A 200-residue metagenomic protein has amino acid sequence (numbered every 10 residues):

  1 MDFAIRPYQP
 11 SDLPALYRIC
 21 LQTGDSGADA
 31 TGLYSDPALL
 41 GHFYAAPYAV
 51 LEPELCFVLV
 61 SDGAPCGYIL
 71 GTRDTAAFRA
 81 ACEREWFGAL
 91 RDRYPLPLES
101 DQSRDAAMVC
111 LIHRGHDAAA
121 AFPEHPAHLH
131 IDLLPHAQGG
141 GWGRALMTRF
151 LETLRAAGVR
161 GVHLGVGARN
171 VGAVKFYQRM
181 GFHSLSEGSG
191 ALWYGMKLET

Functional and structural regions predicted by a protein language model:
M1-S11, T200: Conserved N-terminal entry element of GNAT/NAT acetyltransferase domains
D25-Y44, A80-P95: Conserved GNAT-fold acetyl-CoA-binding loop/helix
Y34-C56, D62: Active-site rim helix/loop that mediates acceptor-substrate recognition in acyltransferases
V58, A64-R73: Conserved beta-strand in the GNAT
T75-H130: Conserved acyl-donor/pantetheine-binding loop and adjacent beta-alpha core of acyl/acetyltransferases and related
A76, H163-G165, Q178-M196: Conserved catalytic-core motifs of GNAT/GCN5-like acyltransferases
H125-A127, L154-G167: Conserved GNAT acetyl-CoA-binding A-motif
H130, G139-T153, K175-R179: Conserved acetyl-CoA-binding loop-helix of GNAT-fold acetyltransferases
